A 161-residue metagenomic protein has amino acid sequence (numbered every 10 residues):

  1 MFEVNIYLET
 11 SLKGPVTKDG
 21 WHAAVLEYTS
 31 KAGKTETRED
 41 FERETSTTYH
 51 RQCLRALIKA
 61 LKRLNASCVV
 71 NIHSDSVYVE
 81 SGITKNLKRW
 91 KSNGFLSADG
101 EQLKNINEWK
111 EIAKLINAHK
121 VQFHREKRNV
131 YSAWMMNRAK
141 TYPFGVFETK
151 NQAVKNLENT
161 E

Functional and structural regions predicted by a protein language model:
M1-R51, R55, R63, N137-A139 (+1 more regions): RNase H-like nuclease fold core
T10-V16, L61-A139: RNase H catalytic domain
